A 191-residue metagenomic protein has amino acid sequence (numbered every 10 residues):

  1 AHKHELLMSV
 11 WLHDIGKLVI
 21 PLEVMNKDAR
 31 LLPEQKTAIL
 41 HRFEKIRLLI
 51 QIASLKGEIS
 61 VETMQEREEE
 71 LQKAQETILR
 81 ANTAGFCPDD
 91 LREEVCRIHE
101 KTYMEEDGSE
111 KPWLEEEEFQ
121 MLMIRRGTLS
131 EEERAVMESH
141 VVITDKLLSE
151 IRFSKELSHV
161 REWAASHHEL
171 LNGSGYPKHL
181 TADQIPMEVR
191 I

Functional and structural regions predicted by a protein language model:
A1-I191: Metal-dependent catalytic cores of enzymes that make or break cyclic nucleotides and related phosphoester linkages
